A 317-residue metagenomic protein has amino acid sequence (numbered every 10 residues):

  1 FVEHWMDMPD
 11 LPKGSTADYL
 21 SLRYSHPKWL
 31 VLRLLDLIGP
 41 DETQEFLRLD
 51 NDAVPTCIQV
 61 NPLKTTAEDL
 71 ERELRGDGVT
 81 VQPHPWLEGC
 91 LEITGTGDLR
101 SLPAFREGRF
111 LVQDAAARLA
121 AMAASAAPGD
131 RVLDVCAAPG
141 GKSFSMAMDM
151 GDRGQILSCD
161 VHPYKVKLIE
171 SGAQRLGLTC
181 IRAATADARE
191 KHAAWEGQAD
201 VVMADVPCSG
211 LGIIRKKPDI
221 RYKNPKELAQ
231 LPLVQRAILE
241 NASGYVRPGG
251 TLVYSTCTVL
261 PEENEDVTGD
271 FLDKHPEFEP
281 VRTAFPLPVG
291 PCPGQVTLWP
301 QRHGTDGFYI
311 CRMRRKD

Functional and structural regions predicted by a protein language model:
F1-D317: S-adenosylmethionine
